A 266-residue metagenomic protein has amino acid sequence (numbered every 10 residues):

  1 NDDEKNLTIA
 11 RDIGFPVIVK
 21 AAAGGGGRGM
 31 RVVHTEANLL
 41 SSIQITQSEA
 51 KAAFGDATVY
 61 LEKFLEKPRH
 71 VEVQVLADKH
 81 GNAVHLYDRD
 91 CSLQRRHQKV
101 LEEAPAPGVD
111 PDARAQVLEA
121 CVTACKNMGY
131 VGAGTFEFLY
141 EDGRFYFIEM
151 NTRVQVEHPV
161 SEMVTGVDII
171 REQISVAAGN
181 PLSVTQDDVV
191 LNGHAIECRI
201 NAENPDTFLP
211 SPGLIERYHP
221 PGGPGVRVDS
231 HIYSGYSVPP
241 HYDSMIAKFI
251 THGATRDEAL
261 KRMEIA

Functional and structural regions predicted by a protein language model:
N1-A22, G29: A conserved helix-loop-beta module that forms one wall/lid of the active-site cleft in ATP-utilizing catalytic domains
A21, G26, V33-A266: ATP-dependent carboxylate activation and anion-phosphoryl transfer catalytic cores that bind Mg-ATP to form
